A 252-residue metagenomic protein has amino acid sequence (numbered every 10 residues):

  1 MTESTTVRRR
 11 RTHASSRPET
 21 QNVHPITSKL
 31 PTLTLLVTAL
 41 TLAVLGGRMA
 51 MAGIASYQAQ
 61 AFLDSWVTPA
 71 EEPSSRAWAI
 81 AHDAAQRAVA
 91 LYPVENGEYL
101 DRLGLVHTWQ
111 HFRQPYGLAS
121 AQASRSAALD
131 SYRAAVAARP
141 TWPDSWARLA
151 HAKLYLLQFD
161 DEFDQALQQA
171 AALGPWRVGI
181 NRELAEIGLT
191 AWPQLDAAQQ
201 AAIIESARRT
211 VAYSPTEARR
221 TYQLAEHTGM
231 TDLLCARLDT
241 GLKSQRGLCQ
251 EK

Functional and structural regions predicted by a protein language model:
M1-H24: N-terminal Lys/Arg-rich, disordered targeting/topogenic segments
K29-M49: Hydrophobic membrane-insertion alpha-helices, especially the h-region of bacterial N-terminal signal peptides
A50-A70, L91-P115, R139-A152, V178-T190 (+2 more regions): Amphipathic alpha-helical repeat scaffolds of TPR domains
P69-Q86, A119-A127, D160: Helix-turn-helix repeat elements of alpha-solenoid scaffolds
A88, A134-A135, Q169-A170, T210: Canonical positions in the second alpha-helix
L154-A201: Extended amphipathic alpha-helical interaction segments
A191-K252: Terminal, low-structured helical/coil segments at or just beyond the last alpha-helical repeat
